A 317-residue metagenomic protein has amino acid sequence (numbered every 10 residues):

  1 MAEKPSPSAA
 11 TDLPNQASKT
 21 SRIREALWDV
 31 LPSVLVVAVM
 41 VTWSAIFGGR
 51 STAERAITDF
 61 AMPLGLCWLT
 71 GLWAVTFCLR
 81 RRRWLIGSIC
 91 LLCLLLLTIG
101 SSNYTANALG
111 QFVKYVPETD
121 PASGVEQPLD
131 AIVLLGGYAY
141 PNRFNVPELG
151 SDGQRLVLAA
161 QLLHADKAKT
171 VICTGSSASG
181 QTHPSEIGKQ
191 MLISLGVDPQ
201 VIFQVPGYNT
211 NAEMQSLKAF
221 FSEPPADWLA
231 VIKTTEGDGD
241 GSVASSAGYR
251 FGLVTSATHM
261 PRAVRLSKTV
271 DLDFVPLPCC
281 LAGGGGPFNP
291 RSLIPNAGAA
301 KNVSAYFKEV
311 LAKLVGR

Functional and structural regions predicted by a protein language model:
M1-Q16, D238: Short, intrinsically disordered terminal tails adjacent to the first/last structured region
L13-N15, L35-G49, I89, F274-K301: Compositionally biased, charge-rich terminal segments
R22-C78: Membrane-embedded alpha-helical segments of integral membrane proteins
R50, N103, G153, A297 (+1 more regions): Electropositive phosphate-/nucleotide-binding environments in soluble metabolic enzymes
T52-L72, A108, F112, V303-R317: A transmembrane-helix-recognition feature enriched in membrane-embedded lipid enzymes and envelope glyco-/phospholipid
W68-K114: Transmembrane alpha-helices and immediately adjacent membrane-cytoplasm interface residues in multi-pass integral
L94, T98-A297: A structural signal for short, hydrophobic/glycine-enriched beta-strand patches
